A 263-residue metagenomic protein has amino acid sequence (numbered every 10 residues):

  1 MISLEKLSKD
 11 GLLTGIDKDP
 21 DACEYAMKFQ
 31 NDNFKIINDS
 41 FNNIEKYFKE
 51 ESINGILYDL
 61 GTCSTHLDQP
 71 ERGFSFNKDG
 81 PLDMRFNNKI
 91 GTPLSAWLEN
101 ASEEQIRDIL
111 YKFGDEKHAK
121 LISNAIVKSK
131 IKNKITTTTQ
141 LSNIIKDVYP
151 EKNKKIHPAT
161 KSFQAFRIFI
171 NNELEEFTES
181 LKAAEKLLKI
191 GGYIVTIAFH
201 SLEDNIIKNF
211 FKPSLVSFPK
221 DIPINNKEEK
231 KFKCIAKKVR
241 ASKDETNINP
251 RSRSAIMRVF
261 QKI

Functional and structural regions predicted by a protein language model:
M1-I263: S-adenosyl-L-methionine-dependent methyltransferase catalytic core, i.e., the SAM/SAH-binding region
